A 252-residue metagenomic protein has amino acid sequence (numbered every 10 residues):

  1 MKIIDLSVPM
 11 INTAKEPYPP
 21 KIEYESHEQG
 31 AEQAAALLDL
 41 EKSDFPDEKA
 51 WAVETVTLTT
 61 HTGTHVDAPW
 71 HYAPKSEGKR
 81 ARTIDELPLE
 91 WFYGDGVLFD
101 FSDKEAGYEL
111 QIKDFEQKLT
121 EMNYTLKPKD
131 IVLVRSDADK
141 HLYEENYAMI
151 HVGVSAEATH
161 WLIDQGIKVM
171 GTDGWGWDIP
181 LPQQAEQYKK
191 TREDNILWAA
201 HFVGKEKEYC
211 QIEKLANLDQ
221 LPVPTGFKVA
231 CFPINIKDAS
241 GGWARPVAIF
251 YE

Functional and structural regions predicted by a protein language model:
M1-E252: Active-/binding-site microenvironments in catalytic and ligand-binding cores
